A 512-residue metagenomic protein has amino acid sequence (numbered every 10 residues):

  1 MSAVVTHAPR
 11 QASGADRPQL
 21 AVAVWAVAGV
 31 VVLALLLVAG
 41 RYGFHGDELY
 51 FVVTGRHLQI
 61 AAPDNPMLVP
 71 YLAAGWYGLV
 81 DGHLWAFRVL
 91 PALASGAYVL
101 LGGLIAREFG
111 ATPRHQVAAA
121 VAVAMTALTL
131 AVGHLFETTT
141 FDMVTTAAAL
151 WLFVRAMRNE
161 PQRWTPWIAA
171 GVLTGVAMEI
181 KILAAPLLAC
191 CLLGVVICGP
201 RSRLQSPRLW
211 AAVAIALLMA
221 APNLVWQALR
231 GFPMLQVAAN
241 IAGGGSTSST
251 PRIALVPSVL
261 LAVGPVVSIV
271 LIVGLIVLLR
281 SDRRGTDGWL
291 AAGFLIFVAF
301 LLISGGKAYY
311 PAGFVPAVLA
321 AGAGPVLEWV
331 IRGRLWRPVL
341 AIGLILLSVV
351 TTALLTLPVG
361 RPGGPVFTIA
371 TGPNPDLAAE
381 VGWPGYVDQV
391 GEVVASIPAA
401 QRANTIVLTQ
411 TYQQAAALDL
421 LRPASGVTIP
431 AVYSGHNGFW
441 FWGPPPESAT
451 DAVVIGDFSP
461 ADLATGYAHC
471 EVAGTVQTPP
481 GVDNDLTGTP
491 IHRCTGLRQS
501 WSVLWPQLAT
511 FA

Functional and structural regions predicted by a protein language model:
V4, A21-A23, G102-M125, V144: Transmembrane-helix signature of polytopic, membrane-embedded enzymes that assemble or transfer cell-envelope glycans
W25, V89-G110, A148: Transmembrane-helix motifs of polytopic, lipid-linked glycan transferases
V27-A28, A119-A124, T174, M178: Short helix- or helix-capping micro-motifs that position conserved polar/aromatic residues at function-defining sites
A39-F51, A61-G75, D81-W85: Extracytoplasmic catalytic/substrate-binding loops of multi-pass membrane glycan-assembly enzymes
R107-F109, A149-P166, L275-D282: Membrane-interface transmembrane helices that cradle and orient dolichyl/undecaprenyl
H134-F141: Short acidic/glycine- and proline-prone juxtamembrane loop motifs at membrane-interface regions of multi-pass membrane
R155-G175, S206-W210, A214, A292: Short hydrophobic alpha-helices at membrane interfaces in multi-pass membrane enzymes
V176, L187-D287: Transmembrane-lumen/periplasm boundary regions of multi-pass, lipid-linked membrane glycan transferases
